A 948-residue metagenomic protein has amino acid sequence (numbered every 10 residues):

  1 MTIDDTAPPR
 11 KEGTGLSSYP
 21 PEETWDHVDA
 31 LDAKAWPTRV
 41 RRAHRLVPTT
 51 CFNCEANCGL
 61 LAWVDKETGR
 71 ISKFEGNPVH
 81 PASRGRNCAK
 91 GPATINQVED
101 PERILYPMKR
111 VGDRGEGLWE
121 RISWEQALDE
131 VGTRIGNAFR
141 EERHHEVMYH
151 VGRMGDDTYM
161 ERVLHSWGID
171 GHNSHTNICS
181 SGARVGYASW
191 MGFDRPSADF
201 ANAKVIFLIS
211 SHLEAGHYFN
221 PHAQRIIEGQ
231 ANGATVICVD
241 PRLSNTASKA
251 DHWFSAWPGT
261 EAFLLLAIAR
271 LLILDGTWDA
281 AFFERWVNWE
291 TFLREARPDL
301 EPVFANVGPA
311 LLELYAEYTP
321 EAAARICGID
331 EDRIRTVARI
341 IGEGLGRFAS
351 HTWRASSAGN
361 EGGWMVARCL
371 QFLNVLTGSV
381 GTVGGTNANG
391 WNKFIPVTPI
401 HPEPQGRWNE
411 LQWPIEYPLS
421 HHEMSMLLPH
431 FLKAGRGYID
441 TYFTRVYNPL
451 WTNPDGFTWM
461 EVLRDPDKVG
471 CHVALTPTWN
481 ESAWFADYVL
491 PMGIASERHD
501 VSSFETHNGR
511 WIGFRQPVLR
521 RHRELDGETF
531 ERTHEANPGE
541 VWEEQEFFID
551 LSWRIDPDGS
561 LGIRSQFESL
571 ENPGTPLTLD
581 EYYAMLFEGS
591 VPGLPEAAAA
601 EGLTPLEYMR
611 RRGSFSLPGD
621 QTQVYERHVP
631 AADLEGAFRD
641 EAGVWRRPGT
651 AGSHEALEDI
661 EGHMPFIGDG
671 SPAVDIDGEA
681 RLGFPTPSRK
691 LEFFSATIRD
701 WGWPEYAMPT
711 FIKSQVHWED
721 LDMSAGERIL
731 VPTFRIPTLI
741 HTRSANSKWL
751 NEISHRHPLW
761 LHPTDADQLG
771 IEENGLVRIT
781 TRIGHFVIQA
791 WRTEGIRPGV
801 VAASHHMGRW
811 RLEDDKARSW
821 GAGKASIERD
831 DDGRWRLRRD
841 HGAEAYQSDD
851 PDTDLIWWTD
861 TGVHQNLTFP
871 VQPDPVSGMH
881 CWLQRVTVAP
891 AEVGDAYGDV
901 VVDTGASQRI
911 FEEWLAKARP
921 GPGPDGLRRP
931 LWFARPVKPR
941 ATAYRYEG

Functional and structural regions predicted by a protein language model:
I3-K11, L16-S18, L525-A599, S744-W760 (+1 more regions): Long, contiguous, secondary-structure-rich segments that constitute the structural scaffold of globular domains
A7-N53: Short, Gly/Pro- and small/polar-rich lid/capping loops
R39-T49, G69-R86: Immediate flanking context of iron-sulfur cluster ligation sites
P48-A62, S83-T94: Local cysteine-cluster metal-coordination motifs and their immediate loop/turn environment, predominantly Fe-S cluster
C51-N53, L61-W63, P107-K109, I122 (+1 more regions): Long, structured ligand/cofactor-binding scaffold of large enzymes
L128-E146, P196-V205, L314, R335-S350 (+1 more regions): Glycine-rich phosphate/diphosphate-binding loops that line cofactor/substrate pockets in enzymes
M160-I226, N232-C238, F263, Q371-Y488 (+4 more regions): Extended redox/cofactor-interaction regions of prokaryotic respiratory oxidoreductases
G233, R242-L345: Long, well-ordered, tryptophan-enriched scaffold segments
